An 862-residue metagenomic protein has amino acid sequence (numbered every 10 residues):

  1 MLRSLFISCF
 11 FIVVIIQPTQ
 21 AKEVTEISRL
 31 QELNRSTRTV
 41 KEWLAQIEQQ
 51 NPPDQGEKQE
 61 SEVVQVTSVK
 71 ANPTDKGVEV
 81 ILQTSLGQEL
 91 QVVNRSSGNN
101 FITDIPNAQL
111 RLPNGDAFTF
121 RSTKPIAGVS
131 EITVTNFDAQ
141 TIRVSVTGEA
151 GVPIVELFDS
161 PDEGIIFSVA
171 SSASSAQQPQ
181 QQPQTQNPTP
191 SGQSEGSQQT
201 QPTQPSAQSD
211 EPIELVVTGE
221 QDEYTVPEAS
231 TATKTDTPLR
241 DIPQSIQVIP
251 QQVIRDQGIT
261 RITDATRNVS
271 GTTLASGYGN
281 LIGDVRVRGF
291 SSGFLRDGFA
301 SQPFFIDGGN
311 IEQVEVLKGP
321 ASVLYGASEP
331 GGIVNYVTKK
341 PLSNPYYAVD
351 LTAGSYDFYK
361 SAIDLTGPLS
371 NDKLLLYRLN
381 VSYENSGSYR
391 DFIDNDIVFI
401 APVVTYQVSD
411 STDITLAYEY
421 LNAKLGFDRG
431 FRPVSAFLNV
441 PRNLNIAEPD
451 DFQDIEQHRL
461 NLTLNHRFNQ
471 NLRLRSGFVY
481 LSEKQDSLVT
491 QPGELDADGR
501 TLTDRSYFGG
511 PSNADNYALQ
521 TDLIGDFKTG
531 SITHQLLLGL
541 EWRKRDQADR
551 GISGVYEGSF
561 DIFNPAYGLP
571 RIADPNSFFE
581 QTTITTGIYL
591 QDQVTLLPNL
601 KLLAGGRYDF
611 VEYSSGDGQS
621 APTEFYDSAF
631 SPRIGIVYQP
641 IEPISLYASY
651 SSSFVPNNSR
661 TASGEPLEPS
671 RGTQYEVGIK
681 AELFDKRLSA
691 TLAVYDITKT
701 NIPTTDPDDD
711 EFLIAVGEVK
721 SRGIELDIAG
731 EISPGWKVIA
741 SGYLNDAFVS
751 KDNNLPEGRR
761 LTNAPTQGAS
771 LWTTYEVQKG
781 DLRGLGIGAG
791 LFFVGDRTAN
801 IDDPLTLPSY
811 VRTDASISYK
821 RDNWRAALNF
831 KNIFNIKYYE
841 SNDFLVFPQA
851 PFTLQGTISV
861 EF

Functional and structural regions predicted by a protein language model:
L2, F6-C9, Q17-P202: Signal-peptide-cleaved, periplasmic/extracellular N-terminal interaction regions immediately downstream of the signal
E211-P345, V349, V677: Acidic, small-polar-rich N-terminal luminal/periplasmic segments of exported/outer-membrane proteins
N310-E312, V323-P402, V408-T412, H458 (+1 more regions): Outer-membrane beta-barrel translocator/receptor signature
E384-S388, V398-R467, G477-A514, E557-T585 (+1 more regions): Acidic/polar loop-and-plug regions of large Gram-negative outer-membrane beta-barrel proteins
T405-S409, E419, A514, T533-Q535 (+3 more regions): Structural signature of Gram-negative outer-membrane beta-barrels, strongest in the C-terminal barrel of TonB-dependent
N465-N469, R473-V479, E483-Q491, R671-E731 (+1 more regions): Membrane-embedded beta-barrel scaffold of Gram-negative outer-membrane proteins
A715-I801, K837, T857-E861: Gram-negative outer-membrane beta-barrel transporters
F792-D802, T806, S818-F862: C-terminal beta-signal and adjacent terminal beta-strands/loops of Gram-negative outer-membrane beta-barrel proteins
